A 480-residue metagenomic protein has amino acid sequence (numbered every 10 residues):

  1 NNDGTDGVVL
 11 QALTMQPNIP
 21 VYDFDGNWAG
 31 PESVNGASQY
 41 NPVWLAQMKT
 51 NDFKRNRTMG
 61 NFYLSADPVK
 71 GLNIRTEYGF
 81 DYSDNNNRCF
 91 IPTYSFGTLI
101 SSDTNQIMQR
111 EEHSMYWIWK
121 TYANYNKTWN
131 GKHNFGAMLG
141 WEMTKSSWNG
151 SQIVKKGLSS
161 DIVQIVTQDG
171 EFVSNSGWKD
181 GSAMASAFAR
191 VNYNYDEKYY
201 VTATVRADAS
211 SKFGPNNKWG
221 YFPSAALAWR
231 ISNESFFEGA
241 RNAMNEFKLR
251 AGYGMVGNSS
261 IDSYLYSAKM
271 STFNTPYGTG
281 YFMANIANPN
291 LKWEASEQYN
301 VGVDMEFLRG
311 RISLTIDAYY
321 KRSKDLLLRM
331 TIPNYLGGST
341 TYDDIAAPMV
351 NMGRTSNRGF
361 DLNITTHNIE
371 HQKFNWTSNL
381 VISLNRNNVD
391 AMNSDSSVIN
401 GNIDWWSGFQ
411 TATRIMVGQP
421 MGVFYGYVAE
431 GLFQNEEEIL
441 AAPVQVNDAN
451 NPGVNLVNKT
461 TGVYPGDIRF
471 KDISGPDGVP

Functional and structural regions predicted by a protein language model:
N1-M59, R75-A185, N233-Q298, S313 (+2 more regions): Surface-exposed loop/interface segments of Gram-negative outer-membrane beta-barrel transport/assembly proteins
G60-A66, Y78-Y82, M305-F307: Alpha-helical support elements that line or immediately flank enzyme active sites and cofactor-binding pockets
A185-Y195: Structured alpha-helical segments in the cores of large, soluble enzyme domains
V201-S210, N368: Transmembrane beta-strand segments that form the barrel wall of outer-membrane beta-barrel proteins
S211-N216: Solvent-exposed loop/turn segments connecting transmembrane beta-strands in outer-membrane beta-barrel proteins
S224-A228, D361-N363: Outer-membrane beta-barrel "beta-signal"
N300-D304: Glycine-centered tight-turn and secondary-structure capping sites
I316: Active-/binding-site microenvironments in catalytic and ligand-binding cores
